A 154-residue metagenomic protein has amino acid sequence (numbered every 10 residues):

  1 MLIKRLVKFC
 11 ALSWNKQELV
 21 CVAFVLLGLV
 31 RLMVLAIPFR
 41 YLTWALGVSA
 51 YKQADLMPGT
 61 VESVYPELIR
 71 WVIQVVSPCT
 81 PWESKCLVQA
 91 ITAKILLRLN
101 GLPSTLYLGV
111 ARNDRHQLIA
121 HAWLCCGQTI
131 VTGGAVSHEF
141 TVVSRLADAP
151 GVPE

Functional and structural regions predicted by a protein language model:
L2-K85, T92, R98, Q117-I119 (+2 more regions): Secondary-structure boundary elements
V88-T92, G109-A111: Short, glycine/charge-rich beta-strand/loop segments that flank catalytic centers and engage negatively charged groups
N100-D114: Short, well-structured beta-strand/strand-turn elements
A147-G151: Cysteine-centric segments in proteins
E154: Basic, glycine-rich
